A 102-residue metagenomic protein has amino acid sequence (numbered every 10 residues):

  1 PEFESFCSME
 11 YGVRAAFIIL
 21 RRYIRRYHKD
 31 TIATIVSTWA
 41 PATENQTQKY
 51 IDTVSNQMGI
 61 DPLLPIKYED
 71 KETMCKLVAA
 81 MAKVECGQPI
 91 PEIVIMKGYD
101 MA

Functional and structural regions predicted by a protein language model:
P1-A102: Cell-wall polysaccharide-cleaving catalytic domain and substrate-binding groove, primarily in peptidoglycan/chitin
